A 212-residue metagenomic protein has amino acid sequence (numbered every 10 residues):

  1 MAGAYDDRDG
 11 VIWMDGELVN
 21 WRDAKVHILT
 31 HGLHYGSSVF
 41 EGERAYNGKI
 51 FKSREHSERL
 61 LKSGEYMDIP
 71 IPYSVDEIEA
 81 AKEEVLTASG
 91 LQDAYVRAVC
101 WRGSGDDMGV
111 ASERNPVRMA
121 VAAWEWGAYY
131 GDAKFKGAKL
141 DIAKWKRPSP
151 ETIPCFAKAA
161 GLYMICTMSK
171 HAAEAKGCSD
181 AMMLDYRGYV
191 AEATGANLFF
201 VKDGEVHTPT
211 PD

Functional and structural regions predicted by a protein language model:
M1-E84, V110-D212: Helix-start/capping segments and mature chain N-termini
I78-D107, W124: Short, acidic/charged, Gly/Pro-enriched secondary-structure junctions
